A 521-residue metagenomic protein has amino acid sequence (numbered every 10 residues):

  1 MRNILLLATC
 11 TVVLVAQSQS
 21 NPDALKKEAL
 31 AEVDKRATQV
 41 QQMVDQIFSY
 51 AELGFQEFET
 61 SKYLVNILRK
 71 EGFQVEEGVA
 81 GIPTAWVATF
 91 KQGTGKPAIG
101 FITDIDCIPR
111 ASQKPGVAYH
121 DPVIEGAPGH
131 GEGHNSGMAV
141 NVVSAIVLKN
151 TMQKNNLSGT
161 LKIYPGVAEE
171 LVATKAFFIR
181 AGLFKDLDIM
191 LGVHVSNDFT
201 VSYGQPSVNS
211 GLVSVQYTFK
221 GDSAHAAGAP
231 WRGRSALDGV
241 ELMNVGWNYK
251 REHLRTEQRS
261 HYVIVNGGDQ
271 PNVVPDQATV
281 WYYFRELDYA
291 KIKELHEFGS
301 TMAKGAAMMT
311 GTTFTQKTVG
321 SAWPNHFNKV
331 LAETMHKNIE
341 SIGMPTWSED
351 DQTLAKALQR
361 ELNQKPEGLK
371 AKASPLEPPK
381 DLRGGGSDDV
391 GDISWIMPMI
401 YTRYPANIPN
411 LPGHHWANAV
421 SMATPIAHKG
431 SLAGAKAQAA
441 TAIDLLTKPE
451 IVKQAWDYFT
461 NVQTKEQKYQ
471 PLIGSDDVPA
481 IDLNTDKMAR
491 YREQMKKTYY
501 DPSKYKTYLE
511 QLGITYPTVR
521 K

Functional and structural regions predicted by a protein language model:
M1-S20: Bacterial Sec-dependent N-terminal signal peptides
Q19-H130, A139-T160: Acidic/His- and Gly-rich active-site-bordering loop/insert found across diverse amide/peptide-bond hydrolases
V33-V40, V44, F48-A51, G72 (+7 more regions): Sec/Tat-exported extracytoplasmic proteins
D34-T38, G54-K62, N135, A139 (+3 more regions): Soluble non-cytosolic domains of exported or imported proteins
I47, L68, A88, F101 (+9 more regions): Divalent metal-coordination and catalytic microenvironments
P115-G131, K220-A224, P375, H415-T424: Glycine/charged-rich beta-loop-alpha catalytic/anionic-binding loops adjacent to active sites
H120-G129, N135-S136, M152-P275, E493-K506: Histidine/acidic-residue-rich, glycine-tolerant segments that coordinate divalent metal ions
E241-K521: Metal-dependent amide/peptide-bond hydrolase catalytic core, centered on the "pita-bread" metallohydrolase fold
